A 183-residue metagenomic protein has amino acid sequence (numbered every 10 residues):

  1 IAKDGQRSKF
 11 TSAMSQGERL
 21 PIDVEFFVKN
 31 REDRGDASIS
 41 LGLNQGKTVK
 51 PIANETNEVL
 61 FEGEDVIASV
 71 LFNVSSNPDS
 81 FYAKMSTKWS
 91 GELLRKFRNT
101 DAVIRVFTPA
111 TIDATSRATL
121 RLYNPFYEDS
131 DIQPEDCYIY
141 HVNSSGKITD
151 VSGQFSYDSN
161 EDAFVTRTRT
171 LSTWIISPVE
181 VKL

Functional and structural regions predicted by a protein language model:
I1-D4, S8-S12, I22-V24, S172-L183: Short, aromatic- and glycine-rich surface loops/edge beta-strands on solvent-exposed regions
M14-V59, G63, M85-Y138: Proteolytic processing hotspots in large secreted/extracellular or virion-associated proteins and select intracellular
P51-N57, V66-S69, N73-S75, F164: Intrinsically disordered, low-complexity, basic-enriched segments
N73-S90: Glycan-recognition and processing domains
D79, F97, A163-V165: Alpha-helical interaction segments
I112-I175, V179-V181: Proteolytic-maturation and junctional protease-sensitive modules
